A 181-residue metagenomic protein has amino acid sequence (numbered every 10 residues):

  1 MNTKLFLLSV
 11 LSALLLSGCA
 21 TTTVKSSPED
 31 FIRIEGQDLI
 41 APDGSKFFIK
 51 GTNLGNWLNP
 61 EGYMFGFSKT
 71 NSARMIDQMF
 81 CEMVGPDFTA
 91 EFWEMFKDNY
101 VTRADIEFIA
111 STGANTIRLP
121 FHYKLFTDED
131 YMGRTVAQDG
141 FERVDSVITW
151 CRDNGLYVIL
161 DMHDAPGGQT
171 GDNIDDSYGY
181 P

Functional and structural regions predicted by a protein language model:
M1-L7: Bacterial N-terminal signal peptides that target proteins for export
L8-S17: Bacterial N-terminal signal peptides
A20-A114: N-terminal carbohydrate-binding accessory modules
E61-S72, M132-D139, P166-P181: Aromatic- and acidic-residue-enriched segments that line the glycan-binding/catalytic groove of carbohydrate-active
C81-P166: Aromatic-lined substrate-binding rim segments of carbohydrate-active enzymes
